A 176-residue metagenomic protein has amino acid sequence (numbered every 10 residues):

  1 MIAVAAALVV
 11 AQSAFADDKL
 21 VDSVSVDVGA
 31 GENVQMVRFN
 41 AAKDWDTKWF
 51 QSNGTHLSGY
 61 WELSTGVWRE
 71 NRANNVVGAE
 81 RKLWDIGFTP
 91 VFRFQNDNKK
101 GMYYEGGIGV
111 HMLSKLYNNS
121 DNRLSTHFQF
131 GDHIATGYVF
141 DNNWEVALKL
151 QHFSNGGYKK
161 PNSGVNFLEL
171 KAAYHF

Functional and structural regions predicted by a protein language model:
M1-K19: Cleavable N-terminal export/targeting peptides
F15-V21, D46-L57, N96-Y103, N143: Short loop/turn motifs that connect adjacent beta-strands in outer-membrane beta-barrel proteins
L20, G54, G137-F176: Predominantly the C-terminal beta-signal and adjacent terminal strand-loop region of outer-membrane beta-barrel
L20, N33-V37, K82-F88, F128-D132 (+1 more regions): Residues that define the transmembrane beta-barrel architecture of outer-membrane proteins
L20-V26, T55-L63, I86, M102-I108 (+2 more regions): Transmembrane beta-strands of outer-membrane beta-barrel proteins
S25-D27, N75-A79, N118-N122, N155-K159: Extracellular loop and loop/strand-boundary signature of outer-membrane beta-barrel proteins
V26, F39-W45, T65, F88-F94 (+3 more regions): Residues on the lipid-exposed face of transmembrane beta-strands in outer-membrane beta-barrel proteins
V28-V34, K43-W45, L63-R69, I108-S114 (+2 more regions): Transmembrane beta-strands of outer-membrane beta-barrel pores
